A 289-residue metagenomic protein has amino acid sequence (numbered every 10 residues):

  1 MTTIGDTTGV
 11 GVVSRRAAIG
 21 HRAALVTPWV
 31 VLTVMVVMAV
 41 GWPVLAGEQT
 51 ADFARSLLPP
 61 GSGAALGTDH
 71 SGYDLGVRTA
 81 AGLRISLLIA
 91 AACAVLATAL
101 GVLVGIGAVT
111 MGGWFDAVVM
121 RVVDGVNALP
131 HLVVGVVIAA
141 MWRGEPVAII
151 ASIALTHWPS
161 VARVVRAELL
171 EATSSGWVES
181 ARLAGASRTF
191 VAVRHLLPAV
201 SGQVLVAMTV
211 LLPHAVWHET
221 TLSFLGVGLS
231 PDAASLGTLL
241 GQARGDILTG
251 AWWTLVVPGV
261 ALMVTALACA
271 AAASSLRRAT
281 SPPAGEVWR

Functional and structural regions predicted by a protein language model:
T2-T50, V122, V200, T265-A266: N-terminal signal-anchor/first transmembrane alpha helix
G9-A18, T50-A94, L239-V257: Periplasmic/extracellular loop-to-transmembrane helix junction in inner-membrane transport proteins
W42-L45, I89-D124, V136: Transmembrane-helix boundary motif in ABC transporter permease subunits
A65, D69, T110, F115-E171: Generic hydrophobic transmembrane alpha-helix motif, especially the helices
T68-Y73, T110-M111, S180-A199, L240: Short helix-to-coil transition segments within interhelical loops that connect adjacent transmembrane helices
A94, V102, I106, G144-R194 (+2 more regions): Membrane-cytosol interface at the C-terminal ends of specific transmembrane alpha-helices in multi-pass membrane
V136-V137, M141, E145, I149-I150 (+2 more regions): Non-cytoplasmic
T156, G202, T209-V210, A251-R289: C-terminal transmembrane helix and the adjacent membrane-cytosol boundary/short C-terminal tail of inner/organellar
